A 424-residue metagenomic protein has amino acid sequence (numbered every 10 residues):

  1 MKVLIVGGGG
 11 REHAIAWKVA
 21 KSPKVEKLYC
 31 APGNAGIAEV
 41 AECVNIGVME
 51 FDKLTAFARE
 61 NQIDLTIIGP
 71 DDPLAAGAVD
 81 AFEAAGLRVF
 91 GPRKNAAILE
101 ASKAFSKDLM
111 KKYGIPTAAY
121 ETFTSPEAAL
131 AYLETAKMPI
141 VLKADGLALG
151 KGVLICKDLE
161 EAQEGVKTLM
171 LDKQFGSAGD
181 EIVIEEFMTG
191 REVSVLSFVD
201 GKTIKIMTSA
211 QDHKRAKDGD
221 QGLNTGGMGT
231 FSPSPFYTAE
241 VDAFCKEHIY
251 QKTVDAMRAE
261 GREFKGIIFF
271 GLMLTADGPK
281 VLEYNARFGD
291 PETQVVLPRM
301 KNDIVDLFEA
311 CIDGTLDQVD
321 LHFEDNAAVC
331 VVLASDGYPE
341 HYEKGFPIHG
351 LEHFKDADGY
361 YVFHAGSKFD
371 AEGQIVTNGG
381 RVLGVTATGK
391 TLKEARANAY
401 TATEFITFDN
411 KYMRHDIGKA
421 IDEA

Functional and structural regions predicted by a protein language model:
M1-K94: ATP-binding N-terminal substructure of ATP-dependent carboxylate-amine bond-forming enzymes
A20-K21, G36-A38, E60, F90 (+13 more regions): Solvent-exposed alpha-helices and their adjacent loops that cap or buttress functional pockets in soluble metabolic
C43-M49, E121-S125, C156: Short acidic-hydrophobic, aromatic-tinged amphipathic segments that line or gate anion-handling sites
F90-G152: A conserved helix-loop-beta module that forms one wall/lid of the active-site cleft in ATP-utilizing catalytic domains
G152, C156-T293: Internal nucleotide-binding/catalytic subdomain
K246-I268, N285-A357, D370: Active-site "cap" helix and flanking loop/linker of ATP-utilizing ligase/carboxylase catalytic domains
S367-E372, V376-A424: Generic C-terminus detector
